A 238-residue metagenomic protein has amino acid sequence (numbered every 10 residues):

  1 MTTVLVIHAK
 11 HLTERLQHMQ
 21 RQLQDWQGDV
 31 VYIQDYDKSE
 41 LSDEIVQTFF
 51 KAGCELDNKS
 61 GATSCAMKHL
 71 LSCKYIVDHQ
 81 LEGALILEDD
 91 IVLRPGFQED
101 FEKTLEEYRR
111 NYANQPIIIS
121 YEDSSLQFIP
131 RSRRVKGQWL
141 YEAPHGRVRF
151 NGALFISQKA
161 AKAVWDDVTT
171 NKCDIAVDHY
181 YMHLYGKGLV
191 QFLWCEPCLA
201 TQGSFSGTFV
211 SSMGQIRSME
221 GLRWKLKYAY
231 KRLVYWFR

Functional and structural regions predicted by a protein language model:
M1-L87, I91-R238: An acidic/histidine-cluster motif and surrounding catalytic segment that typifies divalent-metal-assisted enzyme active
